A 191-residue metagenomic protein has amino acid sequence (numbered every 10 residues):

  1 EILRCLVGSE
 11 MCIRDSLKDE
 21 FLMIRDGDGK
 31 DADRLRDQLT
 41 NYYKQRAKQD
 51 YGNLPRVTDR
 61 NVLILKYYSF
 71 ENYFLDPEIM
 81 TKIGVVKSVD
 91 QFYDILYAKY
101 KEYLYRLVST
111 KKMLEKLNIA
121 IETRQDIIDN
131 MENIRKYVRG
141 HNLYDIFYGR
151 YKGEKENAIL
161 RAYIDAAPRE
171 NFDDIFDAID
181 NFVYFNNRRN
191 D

Functional and structural regions predicted by a protein language model:
E1-I13: Single conserved hydrophobic/aromatic residue that forms the stacking wall/gate of nucleotide- or nucleobase-binding
G8, F21, A167-P168: Aromatic-residue hotspot detector
D15-D19: Active-site beta-strand-loop-beta-strand hairpin of nuclease catalytic cores that positions key catalytic residues
E20, I24-E132: Activity-critical C-terminal alpha-helical subdomain
V89-D191: Charge-biased C-terminal accessory regions appended to nucleic-acid-, cytoskeletal NTPase
